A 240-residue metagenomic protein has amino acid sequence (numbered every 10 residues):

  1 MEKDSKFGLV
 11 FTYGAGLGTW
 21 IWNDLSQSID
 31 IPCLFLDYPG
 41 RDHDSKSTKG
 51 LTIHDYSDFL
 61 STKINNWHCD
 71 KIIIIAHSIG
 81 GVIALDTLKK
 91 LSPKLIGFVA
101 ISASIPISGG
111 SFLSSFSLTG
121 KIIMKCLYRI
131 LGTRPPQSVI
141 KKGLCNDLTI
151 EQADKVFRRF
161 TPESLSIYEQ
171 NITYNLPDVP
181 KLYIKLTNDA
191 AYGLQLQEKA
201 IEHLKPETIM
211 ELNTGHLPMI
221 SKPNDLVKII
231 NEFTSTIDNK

Functional and structural regions predicted by a protein language model:
S5-S45: Conserved HGGG/HGGXW glycine-rich cap/lid loop of the alpha/beta-hydrolase fold
P39-I73, K89-K90, F116: Active-site loop/oxyanion-hole signature of alpha/beta-hydrolase fold enzymes
I75-G80, A84: Gly/Ala-rich beta-loop-alpha elbow adjacent to hydrolase catalytic centers
K89-L95, V99-I130, I167: Flexible "cap/lid" loop of the alpha/beta hydrolase fold
G132-L176: Conserved alpha/beta-hydrolase catalytic His-Asp/Glu region
E163-P223: Conserved serine/cysteine hydrolase catalytic core
I220-T234: Post-His helix in hydrolase/transferase enzymes
